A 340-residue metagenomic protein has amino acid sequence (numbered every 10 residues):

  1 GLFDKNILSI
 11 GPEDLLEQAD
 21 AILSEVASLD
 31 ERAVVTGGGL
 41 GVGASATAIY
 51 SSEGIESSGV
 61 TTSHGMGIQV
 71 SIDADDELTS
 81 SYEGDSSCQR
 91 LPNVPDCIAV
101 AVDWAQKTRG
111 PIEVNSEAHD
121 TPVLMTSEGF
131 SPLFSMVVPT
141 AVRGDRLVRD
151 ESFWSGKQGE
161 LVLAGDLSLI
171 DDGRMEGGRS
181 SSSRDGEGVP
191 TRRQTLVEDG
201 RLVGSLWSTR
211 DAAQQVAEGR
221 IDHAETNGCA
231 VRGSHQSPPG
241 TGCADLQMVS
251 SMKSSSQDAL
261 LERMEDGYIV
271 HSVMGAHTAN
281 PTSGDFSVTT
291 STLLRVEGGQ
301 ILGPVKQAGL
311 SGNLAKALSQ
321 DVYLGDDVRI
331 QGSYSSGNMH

Functional and structural regions predicted by a protein language model:
G1-R193, E198-R201, G298-Q300, S336-H340: Active-site bordering "gate/hinge" segments that shape substrate access to catalytic or cofactor-binding pockets
G156-H340: Dual-mode signal for accessory low-complexity, basic/Gly-rich regions
